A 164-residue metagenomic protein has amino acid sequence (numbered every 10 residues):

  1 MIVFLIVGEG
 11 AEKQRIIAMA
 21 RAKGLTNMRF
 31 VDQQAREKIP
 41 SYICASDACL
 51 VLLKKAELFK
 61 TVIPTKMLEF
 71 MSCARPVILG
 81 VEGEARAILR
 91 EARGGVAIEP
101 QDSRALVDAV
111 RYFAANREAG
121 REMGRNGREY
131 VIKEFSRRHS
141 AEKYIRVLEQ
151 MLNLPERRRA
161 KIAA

Functional and structural regions predicted by a protein language model:
L5-G8, K13-S41: Nucleotide-activated donor-binding/catalytic signature segment of Leloir-type glycosyltransferases, i.e., the conserved
L25, I43-K60, R75-P76: Acidic donor-binding loop of glycosyltransferase active sites
E37-P40, P64-C73, G83-A87: Short alpha-helical segment that forms part of, or immediately flanks, the ligand-binding pocket in carbohydrate-active
C44-D47, L68-P76, E91-A92, I98: Conserved donor-binding/catalytic loop of nucleotide-activated donor transferases
L52-L53, L79-V81, R90, I98-E99: Conserved acidic donor-binding loop of glycosyltransferase catalytic domains
R86-R111, E118-E122: Change "using UDP/GDP/dTDP sugars" to "using nucleotide sugars
A105, Y112, A119-K133, K143-R146: A short, well-ordered alpha-helix in the C-terminal region of glycosyltransferases
R137-A164: C-terminal alpha-helical cap of glycosyltransferases
